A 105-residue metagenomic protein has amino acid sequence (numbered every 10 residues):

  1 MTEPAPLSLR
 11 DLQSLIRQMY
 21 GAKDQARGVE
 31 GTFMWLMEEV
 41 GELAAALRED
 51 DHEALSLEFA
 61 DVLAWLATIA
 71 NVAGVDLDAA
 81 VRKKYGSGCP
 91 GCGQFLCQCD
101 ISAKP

Functional and structural regions predicted by a protein language model:
M1-F59, L63-P105: Flexible "arm" and connector segments at domain edges
